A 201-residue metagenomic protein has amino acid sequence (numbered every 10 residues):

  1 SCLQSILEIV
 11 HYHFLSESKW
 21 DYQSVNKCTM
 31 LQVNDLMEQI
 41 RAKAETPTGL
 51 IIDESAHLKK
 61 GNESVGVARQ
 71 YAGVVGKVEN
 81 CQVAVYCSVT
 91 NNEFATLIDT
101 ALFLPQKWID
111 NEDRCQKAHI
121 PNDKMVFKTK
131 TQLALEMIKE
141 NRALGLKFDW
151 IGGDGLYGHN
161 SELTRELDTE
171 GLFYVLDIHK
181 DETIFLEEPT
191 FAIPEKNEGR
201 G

Functional and structural regions predicted by a protein language model:
S1-S5: DNA-recognition alpha helix
L7-D21, V74-F148: Electropositive, glycine- and tryptophan-enriched low-complexity nucleic-acid-binding patches
I9, Q23-K27, L31, Q132 (+1 more regions): Generic alpha-helical secondary structure signal
H11-H13, H57, R69, H119 (+2 more regions): Histidine (H) residue identity feature
H13, K27, L31, D35 (+5 more regions): Charged/polar, solvent-exposed surface patches and flexible loops
L15-S18, N26, V75, K107 (+3 more regions): Generic alpha-helical secondary structure signal
S18-L104: Active-site-proximal, Lys/Arg-enriched surface segment that forms a nucleic-acid-binding/basic interface patch
D113-G201: An internal, acidic/charged active-site-proximal segment that coordinates divalent cations and/or engages
